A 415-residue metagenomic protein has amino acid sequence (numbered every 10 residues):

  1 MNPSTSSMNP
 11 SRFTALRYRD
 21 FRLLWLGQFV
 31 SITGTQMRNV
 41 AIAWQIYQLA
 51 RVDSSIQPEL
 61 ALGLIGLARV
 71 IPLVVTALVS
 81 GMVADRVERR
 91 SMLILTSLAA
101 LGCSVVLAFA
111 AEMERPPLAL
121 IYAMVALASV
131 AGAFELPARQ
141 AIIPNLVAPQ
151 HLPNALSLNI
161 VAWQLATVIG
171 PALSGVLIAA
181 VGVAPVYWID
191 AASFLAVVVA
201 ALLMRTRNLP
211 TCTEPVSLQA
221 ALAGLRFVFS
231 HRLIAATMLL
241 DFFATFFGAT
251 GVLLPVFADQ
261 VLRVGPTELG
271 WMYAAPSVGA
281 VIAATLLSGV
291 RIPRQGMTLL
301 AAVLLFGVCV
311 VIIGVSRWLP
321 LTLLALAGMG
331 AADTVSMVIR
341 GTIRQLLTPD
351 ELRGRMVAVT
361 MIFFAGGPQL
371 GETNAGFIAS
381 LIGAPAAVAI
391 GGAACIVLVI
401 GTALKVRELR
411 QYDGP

Functional and structural regions predicted by a protein language model:
N2-P415: Alpha-helical transmembrane-bundle signature of multi-pass membrane transport and export proteins
